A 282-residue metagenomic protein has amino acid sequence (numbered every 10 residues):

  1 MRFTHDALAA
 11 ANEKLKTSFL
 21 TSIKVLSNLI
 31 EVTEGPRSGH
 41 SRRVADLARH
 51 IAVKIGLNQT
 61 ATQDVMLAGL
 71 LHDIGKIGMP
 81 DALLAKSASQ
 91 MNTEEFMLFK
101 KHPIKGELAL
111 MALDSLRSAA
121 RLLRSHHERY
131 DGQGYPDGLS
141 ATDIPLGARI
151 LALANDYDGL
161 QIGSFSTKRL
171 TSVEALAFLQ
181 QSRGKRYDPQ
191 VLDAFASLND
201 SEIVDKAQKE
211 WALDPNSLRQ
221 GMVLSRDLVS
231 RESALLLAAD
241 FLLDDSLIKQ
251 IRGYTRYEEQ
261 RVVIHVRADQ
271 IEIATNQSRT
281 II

Functional and structural regions predicted by a protein language model:
M1-A7: Juxtamembrane or sensor-core-proximal signal-transducing alpha helices that couple sensory domains to cytosolic
A7, E13, L20, K24-S225 (+5 more regions): Metal-dependent catalytic cores of enzymes that make or break cyclic nucleotides and related phosphoester linkages
